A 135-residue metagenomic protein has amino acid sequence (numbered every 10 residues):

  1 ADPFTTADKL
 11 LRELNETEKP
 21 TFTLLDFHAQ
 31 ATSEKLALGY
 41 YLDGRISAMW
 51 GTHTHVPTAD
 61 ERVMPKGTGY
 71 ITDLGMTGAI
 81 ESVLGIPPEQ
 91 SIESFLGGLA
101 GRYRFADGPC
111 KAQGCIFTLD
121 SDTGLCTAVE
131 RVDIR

Functional and structural regions predicted by a protein language model:
A1-P20: Binuclear metal-dependent hydrolase catalytic cores centered on His/Asp/Glu-rich metal-binding motifs
A1-T5, L36, G85-E89, D107-K111 (+1 more regions): Electropositive phosphate-/nucleotide-binding environments in soluble metabolic enzymes
E18-F27, R45, M49: Short beta-strand/loop segments at the ligand-binding rim of alpha/beta enzyme cores
L24, H53, F117: Divalent metal-coordination and catalytic microenvironments
L25, T68, T72, Q113-C115: Structural beta-strand/beta-sheet cores of well-ordered domains, especially the beta-sheet scaffolds that support
F27-A29, D133: Short, structured patches in soluble enzyme cores that scaffold and shape functional sites
T32-F105: Conserved beta-sheet core of the metallophosphoesterase superfamily
S91-R135: A short C-terminal boundary segment appended to hydrolase-like catalytic domains
